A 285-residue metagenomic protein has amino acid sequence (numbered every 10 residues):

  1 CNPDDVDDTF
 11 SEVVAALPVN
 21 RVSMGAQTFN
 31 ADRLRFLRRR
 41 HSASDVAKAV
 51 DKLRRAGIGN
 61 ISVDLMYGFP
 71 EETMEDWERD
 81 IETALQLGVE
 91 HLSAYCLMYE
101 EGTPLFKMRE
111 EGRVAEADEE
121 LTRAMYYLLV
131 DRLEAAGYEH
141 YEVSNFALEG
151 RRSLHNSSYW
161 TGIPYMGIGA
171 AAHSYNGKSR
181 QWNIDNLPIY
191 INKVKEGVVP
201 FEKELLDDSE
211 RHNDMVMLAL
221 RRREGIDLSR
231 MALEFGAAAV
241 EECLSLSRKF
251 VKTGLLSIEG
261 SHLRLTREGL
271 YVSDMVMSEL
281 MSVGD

Functional and structural regions predicted by a protein language model:
C1-A237, M275, D285: C-terminal scaffold of the Radical SAM
L128, R132, K249, T253 (+1 more regions): Solvent-exposed, charged/polar functional surfaces in cytosolic regulatory/catalytic domains
L228-S229, E241-E242, I258: Extended hydrophobic-aromatic, low-complexity segments
A237-V251: Short amphipathic alpha-helical interaction segments
V251-S261: A short, conserved structural fragment
H262-T266: Minor-groove-contacting beta-hairpin "wing" of winged helix-turn-helix DNA-binding domains
E268-D285: Short, amphipathic alpha-helical interaction segments positioned at domain boundaries
